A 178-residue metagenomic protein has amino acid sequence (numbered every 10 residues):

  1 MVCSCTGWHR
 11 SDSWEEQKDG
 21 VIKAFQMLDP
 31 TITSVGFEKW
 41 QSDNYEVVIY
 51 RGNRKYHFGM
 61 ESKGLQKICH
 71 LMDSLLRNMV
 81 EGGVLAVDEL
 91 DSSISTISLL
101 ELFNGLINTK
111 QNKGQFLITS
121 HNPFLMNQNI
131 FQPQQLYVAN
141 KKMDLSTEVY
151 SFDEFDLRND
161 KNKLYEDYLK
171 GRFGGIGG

Functional and structural regions predicted by a protein language model:
M1-L76, V80, G171-G174: Phosphate-coordinating catalytic segments in nucleotide- and nucleic-acid-processing enzymes
D29, V48, E81, E101-G178: C-terminal lobe/lid and adjacent interdomain/linker elements of RecA-like ASCE P-loop ATPase modules
V84: Walker B motif beta-strand of ABC-family P-loop ATPases
D88-L90: Walker B catalytic acidic pair
S92-T96: Conserved D-loop-proximal element of ABC-family nucleotide-binding domains
